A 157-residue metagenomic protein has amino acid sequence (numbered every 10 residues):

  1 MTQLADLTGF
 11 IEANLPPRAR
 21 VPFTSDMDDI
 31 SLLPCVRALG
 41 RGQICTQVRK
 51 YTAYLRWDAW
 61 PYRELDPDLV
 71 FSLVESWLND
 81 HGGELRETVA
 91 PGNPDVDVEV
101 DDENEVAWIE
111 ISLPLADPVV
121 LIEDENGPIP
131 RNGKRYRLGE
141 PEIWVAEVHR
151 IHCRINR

Functional and structural regions predicted by a protein language model:
M1-A13: Polar/acidic, low-complexity leader/linker segments enriched in S/T/G and N/D
N14-F23, L85-V89: Short secondary-structure junctions
P17-Y54, A59: Short, solvent-exposed beta-alpha or beta-beta edge segments that form flexible loop/patches at the rim of ligand
R41-C45, P61-D66, E84-T88, E99: Short acidic, glycine/proline-enriched loop segments that cap or flank alpha-helices
R56-E64, D117: A generic structural motif
L65-E75, E125-P128: "Short basic amphipathic alpha-helical interaction patches in structured regions
L73-E110: An exposed acidic His-Trp-rich patch
V96-R157: Short, charged interaction patches at domain edges and termini
